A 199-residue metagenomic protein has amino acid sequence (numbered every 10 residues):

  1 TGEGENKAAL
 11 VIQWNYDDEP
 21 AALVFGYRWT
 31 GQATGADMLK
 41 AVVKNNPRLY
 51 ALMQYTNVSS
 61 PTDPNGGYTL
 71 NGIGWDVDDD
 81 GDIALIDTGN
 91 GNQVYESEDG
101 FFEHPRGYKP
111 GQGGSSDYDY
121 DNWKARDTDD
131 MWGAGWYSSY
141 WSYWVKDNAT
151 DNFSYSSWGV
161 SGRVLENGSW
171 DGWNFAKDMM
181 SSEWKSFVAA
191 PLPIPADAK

Functional and structural regions predicted by a protein language model:
T1-K199: Ubiquitin-like/PB1-type beta-grasp interaction modules and other compact soluble beta-rich domains
